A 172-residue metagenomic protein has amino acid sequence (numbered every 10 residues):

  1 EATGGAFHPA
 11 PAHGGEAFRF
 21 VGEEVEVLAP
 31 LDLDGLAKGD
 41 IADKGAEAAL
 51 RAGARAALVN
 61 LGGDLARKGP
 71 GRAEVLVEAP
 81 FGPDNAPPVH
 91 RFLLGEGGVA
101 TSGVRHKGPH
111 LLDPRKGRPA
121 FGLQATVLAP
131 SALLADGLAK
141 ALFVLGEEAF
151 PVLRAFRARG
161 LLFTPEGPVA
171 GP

Functional and structural regions predicted by a protein language model:
E1-P172: Mature catalytic core of soluble alpha/beta enzymes
